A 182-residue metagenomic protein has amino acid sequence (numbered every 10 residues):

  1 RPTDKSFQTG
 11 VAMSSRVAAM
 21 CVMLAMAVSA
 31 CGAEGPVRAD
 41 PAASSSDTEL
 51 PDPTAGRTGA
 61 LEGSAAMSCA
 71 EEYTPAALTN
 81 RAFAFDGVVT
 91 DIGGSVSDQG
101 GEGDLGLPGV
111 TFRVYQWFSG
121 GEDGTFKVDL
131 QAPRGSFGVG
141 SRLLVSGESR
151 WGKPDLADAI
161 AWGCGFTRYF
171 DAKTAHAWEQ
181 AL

Functional and structural regions predicted by a protein language model:
T9, S14-L182: Transition segments tied to proteolytic processing and entry into folded domains
